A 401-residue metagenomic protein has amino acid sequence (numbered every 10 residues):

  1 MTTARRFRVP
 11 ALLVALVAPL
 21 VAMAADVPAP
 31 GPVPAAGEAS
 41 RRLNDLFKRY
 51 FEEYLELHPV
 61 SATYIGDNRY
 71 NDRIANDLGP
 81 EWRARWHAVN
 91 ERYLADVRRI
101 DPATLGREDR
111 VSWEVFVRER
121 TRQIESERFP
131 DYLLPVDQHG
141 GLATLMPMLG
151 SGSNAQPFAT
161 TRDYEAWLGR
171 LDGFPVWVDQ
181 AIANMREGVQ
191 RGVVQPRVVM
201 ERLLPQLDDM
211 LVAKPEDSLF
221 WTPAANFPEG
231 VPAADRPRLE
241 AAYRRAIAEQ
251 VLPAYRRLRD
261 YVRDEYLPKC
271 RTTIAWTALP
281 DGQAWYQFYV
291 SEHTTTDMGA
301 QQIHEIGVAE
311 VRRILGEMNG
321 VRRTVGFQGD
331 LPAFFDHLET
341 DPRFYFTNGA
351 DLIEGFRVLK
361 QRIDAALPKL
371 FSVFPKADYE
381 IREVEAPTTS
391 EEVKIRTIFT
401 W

Functional and structural regions predicted by a protein language model:
M1-R6: N-terminal secretory signal peptides that target proteins for export/translocation
R8-A11, T397-F399: Sequence-pattern detector for short linear motifs and compositional/periodic biases rather than a specific fold
P10-V21: Bacterial N-terminal signal peptides
A24-W401: N-terminal maturation segment of proteins
